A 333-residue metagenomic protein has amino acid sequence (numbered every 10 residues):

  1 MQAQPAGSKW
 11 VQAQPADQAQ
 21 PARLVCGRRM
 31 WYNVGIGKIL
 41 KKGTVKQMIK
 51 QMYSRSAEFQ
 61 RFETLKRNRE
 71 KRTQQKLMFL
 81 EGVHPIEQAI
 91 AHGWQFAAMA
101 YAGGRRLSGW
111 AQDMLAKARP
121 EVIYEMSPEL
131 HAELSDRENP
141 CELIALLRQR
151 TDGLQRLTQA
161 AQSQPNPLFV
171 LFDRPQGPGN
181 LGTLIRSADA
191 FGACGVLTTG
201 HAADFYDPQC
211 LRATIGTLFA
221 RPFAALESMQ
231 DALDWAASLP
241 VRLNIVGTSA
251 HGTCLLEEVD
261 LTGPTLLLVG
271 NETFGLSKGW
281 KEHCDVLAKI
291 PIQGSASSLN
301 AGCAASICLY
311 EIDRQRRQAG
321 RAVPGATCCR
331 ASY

Functional and structural regions predicted by a protein language model:
Y32, T44-R106, A202-A203: Boundary-proximal intrinsically disordered activation/regulatory segments immediately upstream of a helical core
K50-Y53, Y124-S127, P222-M229: Short acidic-hydrophobic, aromatic-tinged amphipathic segments that line or gate anion-handling sites
G82, Q176-T183, L299-C303: Amphipathic alpha-helical repeat scaffolds
A91, D152-G252: RNA substrate-binding interface of SAM-dependent RNA methyltransferases
A118-S135: A glycine-rich helix N-cap at a beta->alpha junction
A145, S187-F191, F205-L218, K278-Y333: Structured adenosyl-cofactor binding patch, chiefly the S-adenosyl-L-methionine
V246-A296: Active-site/ligand-binding-proximal alpha/beta "capping" segment
